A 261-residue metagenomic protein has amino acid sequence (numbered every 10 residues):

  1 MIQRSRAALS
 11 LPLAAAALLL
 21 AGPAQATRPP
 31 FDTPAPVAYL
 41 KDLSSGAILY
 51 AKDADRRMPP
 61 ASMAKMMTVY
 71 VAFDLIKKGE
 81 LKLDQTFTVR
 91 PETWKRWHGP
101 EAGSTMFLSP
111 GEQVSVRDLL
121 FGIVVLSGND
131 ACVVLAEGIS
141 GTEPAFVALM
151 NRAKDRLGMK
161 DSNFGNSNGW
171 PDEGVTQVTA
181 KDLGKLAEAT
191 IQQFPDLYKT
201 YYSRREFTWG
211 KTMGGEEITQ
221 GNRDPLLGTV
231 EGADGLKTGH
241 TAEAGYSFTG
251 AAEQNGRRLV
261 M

Functional and structural regions predicted by a protein language model:
M1-P12: Bacterial N-terminal signal peptides that target proteins for export
S5-A7, M66, Q254: Hydrophobic alpha-helical segments, especially transmembrane helices and their immediate juxtamembrane helical caps
S10-L20: Bacterial N-terminal signal peptides
L13, T27-P29, I76, T241 (+1 more regions): Residues embedded in well-ordered secondary-structure elements
A26-K181, E188-Q192: Active-site-adjacent loops and short helices of periplasmic peptidoglycan-processing enzymes
M159-N163, P171-V260: Domain-terminus/edge residues, biased toward the C-terminal soluble/receptor-binding domains of extracytoplasmic
